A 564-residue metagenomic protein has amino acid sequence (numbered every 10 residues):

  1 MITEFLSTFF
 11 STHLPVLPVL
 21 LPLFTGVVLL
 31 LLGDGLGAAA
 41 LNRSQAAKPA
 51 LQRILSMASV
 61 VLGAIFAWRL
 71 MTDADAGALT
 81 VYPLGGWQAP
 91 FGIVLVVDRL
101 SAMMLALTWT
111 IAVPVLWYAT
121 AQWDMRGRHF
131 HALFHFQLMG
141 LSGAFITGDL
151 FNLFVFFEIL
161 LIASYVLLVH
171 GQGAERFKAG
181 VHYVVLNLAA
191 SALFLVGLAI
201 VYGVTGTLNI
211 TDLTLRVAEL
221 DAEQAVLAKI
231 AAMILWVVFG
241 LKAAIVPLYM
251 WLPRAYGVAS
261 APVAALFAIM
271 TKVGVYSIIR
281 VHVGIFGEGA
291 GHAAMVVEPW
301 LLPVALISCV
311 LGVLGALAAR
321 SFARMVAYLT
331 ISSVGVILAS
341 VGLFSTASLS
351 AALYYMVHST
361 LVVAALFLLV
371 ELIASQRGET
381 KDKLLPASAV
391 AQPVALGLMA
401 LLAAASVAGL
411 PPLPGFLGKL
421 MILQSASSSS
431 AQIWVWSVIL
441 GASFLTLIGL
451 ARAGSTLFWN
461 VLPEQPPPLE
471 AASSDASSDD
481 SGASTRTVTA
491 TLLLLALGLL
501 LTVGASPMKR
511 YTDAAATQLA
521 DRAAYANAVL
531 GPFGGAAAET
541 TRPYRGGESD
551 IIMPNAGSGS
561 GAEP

Functional and structural regions predicted by a protein language model:
M1-L17, V27-F134, Q518, R542-M553 (+1 more regions): Transmembrane helix-loop-helix hairpins at membrane boundaries of multipass inner-membrane proteins
S7-T12, G85-M103, R216-A231, A294-L301 (+2 more regions): Short aromatic-rich membrane-water interface segments that cap or initiate transmembrane helices in multi-pass membrane
G26-Q45, A112-D124, Y165-A179, K242-Y256 (+2 more regions): C-terminal ends of transmembrane helices
L32, A46-Q52, F130-L227, L241 (+1 more regions): Alpha-helical multi-pass transmembrane bundles of energy-transducing inner-membrane proteins
G86, L235-W300, A327: Short helix-boundary/re-entrant hairpin motifs in multi-pass inner-membrane proteins
L167, V217, Y256, I337-A347 (+1 more regions): Interfacial segments of multi-pass membrane proteins
V246, M356-E379, I433-A476: Predominantly late transmembrane helices and immediately cytosolic-facing juxtamembrane segments
A259, E379-K383, S388-L398, R452-P564: Cytoplasmic/organellar membrane-interface segments at the starts of transmembrane helices in multi-pass inner-membrane
